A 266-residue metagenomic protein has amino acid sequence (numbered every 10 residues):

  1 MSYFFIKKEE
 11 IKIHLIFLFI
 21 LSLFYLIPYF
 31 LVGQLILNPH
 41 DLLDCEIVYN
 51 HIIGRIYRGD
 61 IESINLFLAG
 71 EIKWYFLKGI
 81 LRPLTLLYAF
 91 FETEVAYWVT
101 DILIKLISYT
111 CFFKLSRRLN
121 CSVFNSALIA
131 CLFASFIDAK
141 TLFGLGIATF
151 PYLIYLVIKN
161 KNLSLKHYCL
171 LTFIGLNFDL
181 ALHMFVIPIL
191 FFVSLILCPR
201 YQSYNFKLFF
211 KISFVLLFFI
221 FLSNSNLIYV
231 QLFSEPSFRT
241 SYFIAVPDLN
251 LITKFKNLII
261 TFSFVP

Functional and structural regions predicted by a protein language model:
M1-L31, K207-S213: Start-transfer (signal-anchor) and selected internal transmembrane alpha helices of multi-pass inner/ER membrane
F5-E9, A89-T93, Y97, S122 (+5 more regions): Juxtamembrane/transmembrane-helix boundary motifs in multi-pass membrane proteins
H14, L21-F112, L132-F136, T141-L145 (+2 more regions): Membrane-interface coil-to-helix junctions
V32-Q34, G59, G70-E71, N160-L163 (+2 more regions): Short loop/turn hinge sites at secondary-structure boundaries
S63, K78, F191-F192, K207: Mixed-charge, low-complexity segments
Y109-L115, L119, V123-N160, S164-P199 (+1 more regions): Membrane-embedded helix bundles of polyisoprenyl
F264-P266: Membrane-interface anchor segments at the N-terminal boundary of transmembrane helices in multi-pass membrane enzymes
